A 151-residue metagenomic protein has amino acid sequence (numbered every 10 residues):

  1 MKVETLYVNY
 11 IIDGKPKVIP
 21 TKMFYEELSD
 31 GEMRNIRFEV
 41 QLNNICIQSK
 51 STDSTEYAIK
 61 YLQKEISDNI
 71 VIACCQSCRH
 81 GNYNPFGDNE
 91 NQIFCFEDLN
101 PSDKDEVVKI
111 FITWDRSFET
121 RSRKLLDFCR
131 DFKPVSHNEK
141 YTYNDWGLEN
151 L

Functional and structural regions predicted by a protein language model:
M1-L151: Cysteine-centered metal-binding/redox modules
